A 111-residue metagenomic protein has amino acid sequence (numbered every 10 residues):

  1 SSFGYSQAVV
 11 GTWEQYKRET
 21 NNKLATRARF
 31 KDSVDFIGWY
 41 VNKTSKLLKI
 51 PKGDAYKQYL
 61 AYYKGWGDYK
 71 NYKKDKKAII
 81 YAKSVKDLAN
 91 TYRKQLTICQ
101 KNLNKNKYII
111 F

Functional and structural regions predicted by a protein language model:
F3-K57, A61-K70: Alpha-helical segment that forms one wall of the substrate-binding/catalytic cleft in peptidoglycan-active domains
G53-K107: Catalytic and substrate-binding regions of cell-wall glycan-acting enzymes that process beta-1,4-linked
I110-F111: Short, solvent-exposed mixed-charge patches
